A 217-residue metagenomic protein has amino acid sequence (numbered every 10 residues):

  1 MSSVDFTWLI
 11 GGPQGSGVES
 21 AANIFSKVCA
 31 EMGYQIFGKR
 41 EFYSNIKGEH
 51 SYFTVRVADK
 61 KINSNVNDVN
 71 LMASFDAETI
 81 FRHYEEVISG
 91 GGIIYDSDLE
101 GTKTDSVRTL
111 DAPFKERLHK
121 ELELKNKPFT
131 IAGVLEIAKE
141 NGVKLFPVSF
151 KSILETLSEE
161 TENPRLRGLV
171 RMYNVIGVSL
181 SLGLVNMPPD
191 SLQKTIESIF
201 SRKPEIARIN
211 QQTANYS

Functional and structural regions predicted by a protein language model:
M1-Y216: Active-site cofactor/cluster-binding pocket
